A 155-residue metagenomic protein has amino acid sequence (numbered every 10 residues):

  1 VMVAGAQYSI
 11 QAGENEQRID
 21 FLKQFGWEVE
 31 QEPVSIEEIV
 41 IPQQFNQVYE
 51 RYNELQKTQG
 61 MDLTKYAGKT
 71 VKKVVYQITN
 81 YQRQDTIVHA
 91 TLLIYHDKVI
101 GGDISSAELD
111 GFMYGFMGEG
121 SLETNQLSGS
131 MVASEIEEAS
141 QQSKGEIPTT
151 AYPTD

Functional and structural regions predicted by a protein language model:
V1-D155: Mature, Sec-exported extracytoplasmic domains of Gram-positive
